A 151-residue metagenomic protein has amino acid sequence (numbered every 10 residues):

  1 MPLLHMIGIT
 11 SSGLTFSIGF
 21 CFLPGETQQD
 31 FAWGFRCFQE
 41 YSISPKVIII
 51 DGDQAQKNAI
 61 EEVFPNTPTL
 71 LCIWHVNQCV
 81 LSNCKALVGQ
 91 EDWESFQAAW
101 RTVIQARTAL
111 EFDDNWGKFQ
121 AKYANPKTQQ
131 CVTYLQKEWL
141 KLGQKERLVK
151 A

Functional and structural regions predicted by a protein language model:
P2-L14, L23: Short conserved beta-strand segments at catalytic cores or DNA/RNA-binding microdomains of nucleic-acid binding
I9-L14, F38-P45, V63-T67: Secondary-structure transition/capping motifs at alpha-helix termini and the adjoining loop/turn into the next element
G13-S17, H75: Short Cys/His-based metal-binding microdomains
F20-Y41: Active-site beta-loop-alpha junctions of metal-dependent nucleic acid enzymes, especially the RNase H-like/DDE
S44-A151: Extended amphipathic alpha-helical interaction segments
